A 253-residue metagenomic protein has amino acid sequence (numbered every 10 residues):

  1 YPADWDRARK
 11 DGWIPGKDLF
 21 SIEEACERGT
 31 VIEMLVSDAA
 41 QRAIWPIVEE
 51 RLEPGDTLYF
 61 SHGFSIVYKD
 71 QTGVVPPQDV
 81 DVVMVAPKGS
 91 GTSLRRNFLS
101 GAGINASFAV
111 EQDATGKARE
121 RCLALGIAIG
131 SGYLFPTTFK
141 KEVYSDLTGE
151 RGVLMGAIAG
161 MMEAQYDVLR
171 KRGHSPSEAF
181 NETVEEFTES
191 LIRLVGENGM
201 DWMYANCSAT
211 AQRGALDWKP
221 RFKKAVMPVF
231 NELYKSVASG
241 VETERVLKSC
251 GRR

Functional and structural regions predicted by a protein language model:
Y1-P2: Residues in the short beta-alpha loop(s) of Rossmann-like NAD(P)-binding domains
W5, A25, Q41, P176-F180: Small-residue helix-packing motif on alpha-helices
R9-V67, V75-S90: Rossmann-like NAD(P)-binding element
K17-D18, F135, E178, Y204: A generic structural-conservation signal
V36, A40, V110, A114 (+3 more regions): Catalytic cores of large soluble enzymes that bind and process phosphate-bearing ligands
F60-R151: Rossmann-fold dinucleotide-binding core
G116-K171, S177-V195: Active-site-proximal catalytic alpha-helix in oxidoreductases
K171-R253: NAD(P)-dependent Rossmann-like dehydrogenase/reductase catalytic/cofactor-binding core
